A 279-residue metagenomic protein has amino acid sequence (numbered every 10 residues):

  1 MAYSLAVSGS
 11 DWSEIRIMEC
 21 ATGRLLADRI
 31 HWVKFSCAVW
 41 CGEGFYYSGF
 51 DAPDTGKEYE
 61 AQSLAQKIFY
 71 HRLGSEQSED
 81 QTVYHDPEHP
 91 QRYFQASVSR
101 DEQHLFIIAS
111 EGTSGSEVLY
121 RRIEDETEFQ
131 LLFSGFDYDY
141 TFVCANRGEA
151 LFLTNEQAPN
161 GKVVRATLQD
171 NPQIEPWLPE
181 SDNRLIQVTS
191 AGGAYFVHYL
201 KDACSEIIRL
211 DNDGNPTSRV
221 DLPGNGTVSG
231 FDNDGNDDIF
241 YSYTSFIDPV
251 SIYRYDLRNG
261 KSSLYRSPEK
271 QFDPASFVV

Functional and structural regions predicted by a protein language model:
M1-V279: Peripheral, non-catalytic segments that deliver or gate enzyme domains
